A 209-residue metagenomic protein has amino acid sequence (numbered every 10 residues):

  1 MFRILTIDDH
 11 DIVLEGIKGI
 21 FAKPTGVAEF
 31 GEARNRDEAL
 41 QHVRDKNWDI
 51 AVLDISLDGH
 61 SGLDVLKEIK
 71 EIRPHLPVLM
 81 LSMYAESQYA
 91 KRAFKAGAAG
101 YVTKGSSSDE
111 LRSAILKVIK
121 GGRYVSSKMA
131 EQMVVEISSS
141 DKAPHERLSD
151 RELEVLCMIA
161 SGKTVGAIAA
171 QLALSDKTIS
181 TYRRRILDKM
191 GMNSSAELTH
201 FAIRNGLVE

Functional and structural regions predicted by a protein language model:
G26-N35, H42, M192: Short hydrophobic/Thr-rich beta-strand motif most characteristic of the beta2 strand and flanking loop of CheY-like
N35-E38, S61-D64: Acidic catalytic/metal-coordinating carboxylates
D54, S82: Active-site residues of response regulator receiver
D58: The feature encodes the CheY-like receiver
L63-H75: Short amphipathic alpha-helix used as the core "switch/output" element in two-component signaling
Q88-K95, G100-E154, L207-V208: Short, flexible helix-to-coil linker/hinge segments that flank and couple to helix-turn-helix
V135, K142-K177: Helix-turn-helix DNA-binding segment
T164-E197: Recognition helix of helix-turn-helix DNA-binding domains
